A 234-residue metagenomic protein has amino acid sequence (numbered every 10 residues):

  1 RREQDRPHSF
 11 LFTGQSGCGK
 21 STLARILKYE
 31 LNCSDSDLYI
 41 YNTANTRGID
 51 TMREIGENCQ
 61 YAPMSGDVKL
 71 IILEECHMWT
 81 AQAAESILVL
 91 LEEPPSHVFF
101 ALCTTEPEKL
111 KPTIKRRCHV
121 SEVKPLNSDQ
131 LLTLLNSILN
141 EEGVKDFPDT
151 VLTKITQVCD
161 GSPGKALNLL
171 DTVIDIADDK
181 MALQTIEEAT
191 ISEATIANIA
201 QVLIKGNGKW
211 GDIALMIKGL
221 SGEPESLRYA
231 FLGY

Functional and structural regions predicted by a protein language model:
R1-V120, K124-D129, N136, D171: P-loop/Walker A NTP-binding region and its immediately flanking N-terminal helices in P-loop NTPase folds
T46, M78-A81, L126, D160-G164 (+3 more regions): Residues in soluble alpha-helical coiled-coils and helical-bundle/repeat scaffolds
S121, S128-T153: Helix-loop-helix "sensor" segment of P-loop NTPases
K145-P148, K165-A166, A177-L183, K209-G211 (+1 more regions): Short, structured loop/turn "capping" segments at alpha-beta junctions
K145-V158, M181-T185, A194-T195: Short conserved motifs of the RecA-like P-loop NTPase core
T153-V158, G164-I176, A200-Q201, A214-K218 (+1 more regions): C-terminal helical "lid" of AAA+/P-loop NTPase domains
L170, I174-A197: Conserved C-terminal helix/linker of AAA+ ATPases
E187-Y234: Long, well-ordered amphipathic alpha-helical subdomains in the mid-to-C-terminal portions of large enzyme subunits
